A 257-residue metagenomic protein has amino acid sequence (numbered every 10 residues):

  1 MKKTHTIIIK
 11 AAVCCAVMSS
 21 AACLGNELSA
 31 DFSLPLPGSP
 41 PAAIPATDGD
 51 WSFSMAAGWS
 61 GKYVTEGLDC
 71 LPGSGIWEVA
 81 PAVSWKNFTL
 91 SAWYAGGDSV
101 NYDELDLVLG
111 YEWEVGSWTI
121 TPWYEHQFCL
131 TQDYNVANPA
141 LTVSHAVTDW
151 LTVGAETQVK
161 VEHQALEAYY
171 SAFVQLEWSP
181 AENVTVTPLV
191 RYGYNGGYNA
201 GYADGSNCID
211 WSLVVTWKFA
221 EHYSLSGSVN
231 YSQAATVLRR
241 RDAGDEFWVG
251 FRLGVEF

Functional and structural regions predicted by a protein language model:
C23-M55, E66-L68, Q175-V184: Outer-membrane beta-barrel biogenesis signature
G49-W51, G73-W77, S84, N101-L105 (+5 more regions): Residues that define the transmembrane beta-barrel architecture of outer-membrane proteins
F53, N87-A92, G116-P122, D149-A155 (+2 more regions): Repeated loop/turn-to-beta-strand initiation elements of outer-membrane beta-barrel proteins
W59-T65, W85-N87, Y94-D98, W113-V115 (+7 more regions): Transmembrane beta-strands of outer-membrane beta-barrel pores
L71-T121, V153: Glycine- and aromatic-enriched membrane insertion/assembly motifs of diderm outer-membrane and organelle channel
V79-P81, L107-L109, P122, P139-L141 (+3 more regions): Membrane-embedded beta-strands of outer-membrane beta-barrel proteins, especially the hydrophobic/small aromatic
S117, V136-S206: Detector for outer-membrane/organellar transmembrane beta-barrel domains, recognizing the amphipathic beta-strand
T216-F219, G244-F257: Outer-membrane beta-barrel "beta-signal"
